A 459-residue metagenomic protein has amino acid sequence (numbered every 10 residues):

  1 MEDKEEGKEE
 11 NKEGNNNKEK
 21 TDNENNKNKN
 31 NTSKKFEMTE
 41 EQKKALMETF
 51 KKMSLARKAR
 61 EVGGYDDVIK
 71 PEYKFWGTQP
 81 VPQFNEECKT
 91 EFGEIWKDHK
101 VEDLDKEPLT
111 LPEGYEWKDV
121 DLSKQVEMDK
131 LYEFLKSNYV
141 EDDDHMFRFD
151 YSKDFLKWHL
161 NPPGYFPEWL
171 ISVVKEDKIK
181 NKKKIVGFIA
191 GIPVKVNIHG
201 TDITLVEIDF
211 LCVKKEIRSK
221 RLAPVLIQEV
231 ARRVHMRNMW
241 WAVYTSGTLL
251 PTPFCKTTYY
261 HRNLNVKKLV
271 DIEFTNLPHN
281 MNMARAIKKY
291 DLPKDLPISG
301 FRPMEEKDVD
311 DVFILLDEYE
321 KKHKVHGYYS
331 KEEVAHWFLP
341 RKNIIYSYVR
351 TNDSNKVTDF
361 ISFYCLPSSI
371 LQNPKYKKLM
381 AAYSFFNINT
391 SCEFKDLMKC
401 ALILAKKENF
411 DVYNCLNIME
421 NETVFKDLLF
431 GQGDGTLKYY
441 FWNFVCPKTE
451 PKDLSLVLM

Functional and structural regions predicted by a protein language model:
E2-G14, D22-D98, L104, P108 (+3 more regions): Active-site/acyl-donor-binding loops of N-acyltransferases
K4, K8, K12, K18-E37 (+10 more regions): Short amphipathic alpha-helix that is part of the acyltransferase structural core
F147-W158, Y244-P251, Y329-H336, C415-T423: Short amphipathic alpha-helical segments embedded in low-complexity Lys/Glu-rich regions
P167-I189, L339, I344-F363: Conserved beta-hairpin
V174, I192-V196, I208-S219, F385-E393: A short, internal acetyl-CoA/4′-phosphopantetheine-binding micro-motif in the GNAT/acyltransferase core
V213-R232, S391-I403: Conserved acetyl-CoA-binding loop-helix of GNAT-fold acetyltransferases
I227-V243: Classical protein tyrosine phosphatase
K307-K321, P340-R341, N355-K378: Membrane-interfacial loop- and helix-cap regions that link adjacent transmembrane helices in polytopic membrane proteins
